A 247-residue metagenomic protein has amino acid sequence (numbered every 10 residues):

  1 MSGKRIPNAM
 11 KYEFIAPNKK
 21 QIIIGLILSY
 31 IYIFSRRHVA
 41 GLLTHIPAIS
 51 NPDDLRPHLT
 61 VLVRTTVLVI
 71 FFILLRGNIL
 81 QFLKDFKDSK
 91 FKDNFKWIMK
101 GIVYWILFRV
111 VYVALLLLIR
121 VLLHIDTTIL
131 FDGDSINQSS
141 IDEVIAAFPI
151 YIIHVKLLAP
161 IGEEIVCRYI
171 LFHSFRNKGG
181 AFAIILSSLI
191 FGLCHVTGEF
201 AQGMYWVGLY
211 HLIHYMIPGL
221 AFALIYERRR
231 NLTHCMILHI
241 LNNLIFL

Functional and structural regions predicted by a protein language model:
M1-V113, L117-L122, D126, L244-L247: N-terminal, membrane-interfacial amphipathic/helix-forming hydrophobic leader that caps and precedes the first
N8-M10, G25-S29, L83, S135-I141 (+2 more regions): Short, functional N-terminal and low-complexity linear motifs
M10, S50-L55, N78, S139-V144 (+3 more regions): Alpha-helix capping and helix-coil boundary motifs
F14-N18, D88-D93, I136-A147, R176-N177: Helix-boundary and loop/linker segments of multi-pass membrane transporters
I46-D53, I125-G133, E199-Y210: Short helix-coil transition/hinge motifs at the ends and kinks of transmembrane helices, capturing the brief
Y104-L107, T128-S135, L224-R229: Short, highly charged low-complexity linear segments
V110-L117, V144-L247: Transmembrane helix-loop-helix hairpins at the membrane interface of multi-pass integral membrane proteins
V121-I145: Membrane-interface interhelical connector segments
